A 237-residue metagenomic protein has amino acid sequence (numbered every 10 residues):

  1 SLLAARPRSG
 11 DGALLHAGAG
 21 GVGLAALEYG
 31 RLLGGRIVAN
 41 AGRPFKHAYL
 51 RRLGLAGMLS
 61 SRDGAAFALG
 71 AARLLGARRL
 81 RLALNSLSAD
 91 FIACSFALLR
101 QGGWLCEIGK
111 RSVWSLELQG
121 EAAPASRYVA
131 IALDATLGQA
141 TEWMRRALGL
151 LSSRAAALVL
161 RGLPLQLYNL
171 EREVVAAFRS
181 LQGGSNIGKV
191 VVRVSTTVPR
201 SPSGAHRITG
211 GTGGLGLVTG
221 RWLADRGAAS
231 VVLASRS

Functional and structural regions predicted by a protein language model:
S1-S237: 4′-phosphopantetheine-dependent carrier domains
